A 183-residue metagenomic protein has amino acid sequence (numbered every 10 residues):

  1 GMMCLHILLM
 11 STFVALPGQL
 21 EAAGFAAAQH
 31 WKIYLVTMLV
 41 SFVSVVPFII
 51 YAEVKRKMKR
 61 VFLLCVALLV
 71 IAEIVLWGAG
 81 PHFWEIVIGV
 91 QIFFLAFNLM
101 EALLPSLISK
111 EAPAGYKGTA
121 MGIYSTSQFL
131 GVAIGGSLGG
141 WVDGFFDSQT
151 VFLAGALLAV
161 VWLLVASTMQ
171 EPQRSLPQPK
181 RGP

Functional and structural regions predicted by a protein language model:
C4-F13: Conserved extracellular-gate-facing transmembrane-helix segments in secondary transporters
V14-H30: Short amphipathic helix-loop junctions that connect adjacent transmembrane helices in Major Facilitator Superfamily/SLC
V43-K57, D143: Helix-to-loop junctions at the C-terminal end of transmembrane segments in multipass secondary transporters
R60-V75: Structural signature of the two symmetry-related core transmembrane helices
W84-L99: Hydrophobic core of transmembrane alpha-helices in multi-pass small-molecule transporters, especially MFS/SLC-type
L99-A112: Intracellular juxtamembrane helix-capping segments at the cytosolic ends of symmetry-related transmembrane helices
Y116-F145: A late C-terminal transmembrane helix in Major Facilitator Superfamily
W141-A159: A membrane-interface helix-boundary motif in multi-pass transporters
